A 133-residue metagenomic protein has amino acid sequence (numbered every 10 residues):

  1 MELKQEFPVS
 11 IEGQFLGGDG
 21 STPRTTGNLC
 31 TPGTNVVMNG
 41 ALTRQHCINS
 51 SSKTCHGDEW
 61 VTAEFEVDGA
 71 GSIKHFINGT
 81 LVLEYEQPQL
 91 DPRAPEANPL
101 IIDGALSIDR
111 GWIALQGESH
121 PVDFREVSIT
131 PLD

Functional and structural regions predicted by a protein language model:
M1-D133: Carbohydrate-interacting regions of secretory-pathway proteins
